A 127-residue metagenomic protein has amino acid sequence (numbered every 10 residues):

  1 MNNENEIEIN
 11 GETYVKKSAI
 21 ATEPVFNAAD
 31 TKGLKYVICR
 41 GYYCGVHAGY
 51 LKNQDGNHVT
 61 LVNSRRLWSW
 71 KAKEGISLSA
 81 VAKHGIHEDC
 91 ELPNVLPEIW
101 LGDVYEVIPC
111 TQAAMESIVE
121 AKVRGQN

Functional and structural regions predicted by a protein language model:
M1-I7: Viral virion structural and adsorption modules
E6, E12, A21-N127: Conserved RNA-binding domains used in RNP assembly and mRNA/RNA metabolism
